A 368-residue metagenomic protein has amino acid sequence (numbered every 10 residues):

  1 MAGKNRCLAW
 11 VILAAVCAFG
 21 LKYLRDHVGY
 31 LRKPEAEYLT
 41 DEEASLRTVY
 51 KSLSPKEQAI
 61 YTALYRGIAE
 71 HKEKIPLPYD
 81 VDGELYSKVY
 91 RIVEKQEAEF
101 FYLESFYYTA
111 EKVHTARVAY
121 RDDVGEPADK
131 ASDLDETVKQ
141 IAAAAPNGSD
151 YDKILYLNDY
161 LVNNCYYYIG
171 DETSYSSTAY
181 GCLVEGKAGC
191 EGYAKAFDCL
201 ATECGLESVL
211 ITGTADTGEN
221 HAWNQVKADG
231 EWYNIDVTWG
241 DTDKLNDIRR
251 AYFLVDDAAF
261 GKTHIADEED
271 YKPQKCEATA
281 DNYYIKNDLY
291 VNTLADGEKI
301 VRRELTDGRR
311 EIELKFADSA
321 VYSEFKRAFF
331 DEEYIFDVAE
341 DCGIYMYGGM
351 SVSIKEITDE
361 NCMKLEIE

Functional and structural regions predicted by a protein language model:
G3-G148, G261-E368: N-terminal accessory/pre-domain segments preceding catalytic cores
G125, N164-Y168, C190, T214-G218 (+2 more regions): Solvent-exposed loop/turn segments at secondary-structure junctions within structured extracellular/periplasmic domains
A128-C182: Secondary-structure boundary elements
Y167, D236, I357-D359: Acidic/polar residues at beta-strand termini and the immediately following turn/coil
Y168-S176, K187, S208-G218: Catalytic cysteine-centered active-site loop
A179-Y193: A short, highly charged nucleic-acid-interacting micro-segment common to nuclease and nuclease-linked defense proteins
G192-A259: Hydrophobic/aromatic-rich core segments of domains that either
